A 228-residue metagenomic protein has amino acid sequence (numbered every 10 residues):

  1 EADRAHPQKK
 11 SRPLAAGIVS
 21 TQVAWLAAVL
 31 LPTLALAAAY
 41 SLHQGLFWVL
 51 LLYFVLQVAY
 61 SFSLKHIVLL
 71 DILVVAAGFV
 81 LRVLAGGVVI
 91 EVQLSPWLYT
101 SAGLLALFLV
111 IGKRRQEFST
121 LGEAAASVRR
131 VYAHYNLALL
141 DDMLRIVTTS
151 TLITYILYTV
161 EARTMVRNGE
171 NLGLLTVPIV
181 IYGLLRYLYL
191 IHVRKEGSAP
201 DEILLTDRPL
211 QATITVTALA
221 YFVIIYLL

Functional and structural regions predicted by a protein language model:
E1-A15, L70, I111-S119, R186: Acidic (Asp/Glu-rich) catalytic motifs at the cytosolic membrane interface
R4-L50, P96-L107, D142-T148, R208-I225: Multi-pass membrane catalytic core of lipid/isoprenoid biosynthesis enzymes
W25, V68-G78, L204-L210: Cytoplasmic-side transmembrane-helix entry/capping segments in multi-pass membrane proteins
L31-T33, F54-Q57, V75, F79: Residue-level recognition of pore/gate-forming positions within transmembrane alpha-helices of multi-pass
W48-L52, H66-A76, W97: Hydrophobic alpha-helical membrane segments of integral membrane proteins
V49-S61: Internal transmembrane alpha-helices of multipass membrane proteins
F62, V80-L228: C-terminal membrane-associated helical module and adjoining short loops/tails
